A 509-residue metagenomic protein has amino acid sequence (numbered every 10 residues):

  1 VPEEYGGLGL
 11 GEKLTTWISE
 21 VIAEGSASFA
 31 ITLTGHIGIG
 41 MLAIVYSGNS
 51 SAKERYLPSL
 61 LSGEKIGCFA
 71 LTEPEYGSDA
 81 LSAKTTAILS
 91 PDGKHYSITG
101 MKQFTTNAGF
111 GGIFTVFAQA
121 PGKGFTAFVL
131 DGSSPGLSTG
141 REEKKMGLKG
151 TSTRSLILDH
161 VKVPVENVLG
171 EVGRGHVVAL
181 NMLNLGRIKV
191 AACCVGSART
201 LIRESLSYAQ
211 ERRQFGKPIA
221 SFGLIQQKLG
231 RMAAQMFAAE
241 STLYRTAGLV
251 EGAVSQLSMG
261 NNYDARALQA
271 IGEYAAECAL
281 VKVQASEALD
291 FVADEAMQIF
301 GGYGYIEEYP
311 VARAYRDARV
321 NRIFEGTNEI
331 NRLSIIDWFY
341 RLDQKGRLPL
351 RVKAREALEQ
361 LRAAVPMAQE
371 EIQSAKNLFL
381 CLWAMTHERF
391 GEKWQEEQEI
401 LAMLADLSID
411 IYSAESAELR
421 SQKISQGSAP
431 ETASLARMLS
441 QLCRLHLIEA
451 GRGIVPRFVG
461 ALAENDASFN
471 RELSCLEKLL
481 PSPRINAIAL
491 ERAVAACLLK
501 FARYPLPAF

Functional and structural regions predicted by a protein language model:
V1-E24, T34-G35, G48, A52 (+5 more regions): Alpha-helical interface subdomain recognition
V21, G25-F29, A43-E73, P91-Y96: FAD-binding glycine-rich core of flavoenzymes that anchor FAD
S26-M41, L61-E73, M101-F114, T151: FAD-binding core of FAD-dependent oxidoreductases, characterized by glycine-rich FAD pyrophosphate-binding loops
E75-S78, F104-N107, Q119, K145-S152: Short Gly/Pro-enriched turn/cap motifs at secondary-structure boundaries
T85-I88: A structural signal for short hydrophobic beta-strand segments in well-ordered beta-sheet cores
K94-T139: A short core secondary-structure module
P135-K162: Flexible, small-/acidic-enriched active-site or ligand-binding loops
H160-V178: Long, acidic (Asp/Glu-rich), low-complexity accessory segments flanking structured domains
